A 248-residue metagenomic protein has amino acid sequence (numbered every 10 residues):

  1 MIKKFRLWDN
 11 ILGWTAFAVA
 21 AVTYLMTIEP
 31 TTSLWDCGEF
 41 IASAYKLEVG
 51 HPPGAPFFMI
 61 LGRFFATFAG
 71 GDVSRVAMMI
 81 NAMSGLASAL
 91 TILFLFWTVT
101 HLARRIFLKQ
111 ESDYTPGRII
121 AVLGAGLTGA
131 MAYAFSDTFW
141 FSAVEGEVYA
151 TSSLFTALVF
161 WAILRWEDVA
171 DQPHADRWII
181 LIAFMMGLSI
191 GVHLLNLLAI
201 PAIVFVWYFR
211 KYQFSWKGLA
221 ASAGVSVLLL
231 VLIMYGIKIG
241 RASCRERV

Functional and structural regions predicted by a protein language model:
M1-T23, L90, D113-L127: Start-transfer (signal-anchor) and selected internal transmembrane alpha helices of multi-pass inner/ER membrane
R6-L34, Y133-F135, H193, L229-K238: Transmembrane signal-anchor helices characteristic of membrane glycosylation enzymes that use polyprenol
W14, A82-Y114, L158-A162: Transmembrane-helix motifs of polytopic, lipid-linked glycan transferases
L25-M26, V73-N81, I106-V122, G126-S153 (+2 more regions): Aromatic- and kink-enriched transmembrane "portal" helix at the membrane-lumen/periplasm boundary that abuts
I28-F40, G50-G62, M78: Extracytoplasmic catalytic/substrate-binding loops of multi-pass membrane glycan-assembly enzymes
H51, A55, T138, F184-F205 (+1 more regions): Transmembrane helices and adjacent periplasmic/lumenal helix-loop junctions of polyprenol-phosphate-dependent
A103, Y114-P116, I120, V159-I179 (+2 more regions): Membrane-interface transmembrane helices that cradle and orient dolichyl/undecaprenyl
E167-D168, A199-V231, Y235-R247: Perimembrane helix-loop-helix junctions
